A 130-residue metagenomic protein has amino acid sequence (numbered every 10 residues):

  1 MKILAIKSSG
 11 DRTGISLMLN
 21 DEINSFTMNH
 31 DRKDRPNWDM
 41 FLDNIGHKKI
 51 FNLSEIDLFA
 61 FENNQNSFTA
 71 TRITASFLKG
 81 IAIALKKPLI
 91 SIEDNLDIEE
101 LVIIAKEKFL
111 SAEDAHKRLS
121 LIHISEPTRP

Functional and structural regions predicted by a protein language model:
M1-P36, M40, F51, L89-S125 (+1 more regions): Oxyanion-binding and handling regions
R12, R32, T74-K79, I83 (+1 more regions): A generic structural micro-environment signature that highlights single residues at secondary-structure boundaries
E22-S25, N44-H47, L78-I81: Short, low-complexity, polar/charged sequence segments that are solvent-exposed and flexible
M28, G46, N64: Short, flexible active-site loop motifs that bind/organize anionic cofactors or intermediates
F41, S76-G80, D94: Generic beta-strand or strand-like secondary-structure segments
L42-D57: Phosphate/pyrophosphate-binding loops at sites that engage ATP/ADP/AMP, CoA/4′-phosphopantetheine, polyphosphate
L58-N63, F68-L89: DPxDG-like acidic metal-binding loop motif
